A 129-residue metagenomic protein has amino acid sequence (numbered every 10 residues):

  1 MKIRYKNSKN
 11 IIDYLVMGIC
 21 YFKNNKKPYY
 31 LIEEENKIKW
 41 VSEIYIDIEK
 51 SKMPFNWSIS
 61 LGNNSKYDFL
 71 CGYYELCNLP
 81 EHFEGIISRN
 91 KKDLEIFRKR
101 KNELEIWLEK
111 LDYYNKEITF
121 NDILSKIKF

Functional and structural regions predicted by a protein language model:
K2-R4, M17-I44: Basic/aromatic-rich interaction segments and small domains that mediate binding to polyanionic partners
N7-K9: Extracellular beta-rich ligand/substrate-recognition surface
D13-L15: Residues located in well-ordered beta-strands
I38-D93, F97: Intrinsically disordered, low-complexity, charged/polar segments
C77-F129: C-terminal charged interaction modules
